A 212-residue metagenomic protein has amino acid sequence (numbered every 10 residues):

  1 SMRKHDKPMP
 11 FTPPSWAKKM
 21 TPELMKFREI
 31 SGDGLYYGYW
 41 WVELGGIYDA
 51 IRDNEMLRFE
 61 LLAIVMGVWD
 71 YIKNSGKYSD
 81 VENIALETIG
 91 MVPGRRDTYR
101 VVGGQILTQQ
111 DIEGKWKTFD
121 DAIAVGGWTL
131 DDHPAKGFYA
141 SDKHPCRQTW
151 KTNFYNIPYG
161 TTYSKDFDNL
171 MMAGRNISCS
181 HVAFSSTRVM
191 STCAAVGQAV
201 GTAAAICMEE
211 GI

Functional and structural regions predicted by a protein language model:
S1-I212: Flavin (FAD/FMN)-binding glycine-rich loop and adjacent Rossmann-like elements that form
